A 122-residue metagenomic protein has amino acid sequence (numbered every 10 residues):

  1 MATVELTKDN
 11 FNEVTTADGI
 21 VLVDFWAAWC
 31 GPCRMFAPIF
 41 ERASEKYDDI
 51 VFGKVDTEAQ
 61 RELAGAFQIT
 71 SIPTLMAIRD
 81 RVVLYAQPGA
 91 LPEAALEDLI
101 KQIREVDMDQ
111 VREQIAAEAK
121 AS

Functional and structural regions predicted by a protein language model:
T3-V21, R61: A short beta-strand-turn-helix
D18-L22, M35-V55: Conserved helix-turn-beta segment immediately C-terminal to the redox Cys motif in thioredoxin-like folds
G19, W26-W29, S71: Short pre-active-site segment immediately N-terminal to redox-active cysteine/selenocysteine motifs in thiol-based
V21, R61, F67-R79, L91: Structural micro-motif
C30-C33, L75: The canonical Cys-X-X-Cys-His
V55-L63: Structural microenvironment flanking redox-active thiols in thiol-disulfide oxidoreductases
S71, R79-Q110: Non-catalytic, surface beta->alpha helical segment in thiol-disulfide oxidoreductase systems
M108-S122: CheY-like receiver
